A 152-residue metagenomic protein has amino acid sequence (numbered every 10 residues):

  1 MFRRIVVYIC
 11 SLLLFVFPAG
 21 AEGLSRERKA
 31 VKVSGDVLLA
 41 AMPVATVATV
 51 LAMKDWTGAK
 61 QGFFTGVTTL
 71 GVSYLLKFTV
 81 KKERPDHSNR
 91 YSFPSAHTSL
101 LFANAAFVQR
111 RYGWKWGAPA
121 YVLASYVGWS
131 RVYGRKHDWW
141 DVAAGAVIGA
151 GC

Functional and structural regions predicted by a protein language model:
F2-R4, Y8, G20-P94, S99-Y133: Hydrophobic alpha-helical bundle signature of multipass membrane enzymes
Y8-V16: Bacterial N-terminal signal peptides
H97-L101, H137-C152: Alpha-helical transmembrane segments that form the membrane-embedded catalytic/substrate-binding core of multi-pass
